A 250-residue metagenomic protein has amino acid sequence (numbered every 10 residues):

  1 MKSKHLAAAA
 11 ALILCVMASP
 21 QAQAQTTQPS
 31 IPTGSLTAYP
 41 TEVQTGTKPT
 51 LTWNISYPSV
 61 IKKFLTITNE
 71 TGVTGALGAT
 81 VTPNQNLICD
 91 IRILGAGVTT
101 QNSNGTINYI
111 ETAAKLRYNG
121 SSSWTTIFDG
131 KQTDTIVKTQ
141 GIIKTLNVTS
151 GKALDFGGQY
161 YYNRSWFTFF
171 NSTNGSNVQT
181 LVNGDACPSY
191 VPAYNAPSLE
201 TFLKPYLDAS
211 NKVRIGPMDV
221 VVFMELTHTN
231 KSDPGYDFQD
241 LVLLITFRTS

Functional and structural regions predicted by a protein language model:
M1-A8: Bacterial N-terminal signal peptides that target proteins for export
A8-L14: Hydrophobic helical h-region of N-terminal Sec-dependent signal peptides in bacterial secretory/periplasmic proteins
C15-Q23, L243: C-terminal segment of classical bacterial N-terminal signal peptides
Q25-D219, T227-T229, Q239: Extracellular distal adhesion/interaction modules in secreted or cell-surface proteins
E225-T227, T246: Structured loops at beta-to-helix junctions and adjacent beta-edge loops in soluble globular domains
S232-V242: Extracellular carbohydrate recognition
L244-S250: Short beta-strand-to-coil "C-cap" segments at the C-terminal boundary of structured domains/repeats, marking
